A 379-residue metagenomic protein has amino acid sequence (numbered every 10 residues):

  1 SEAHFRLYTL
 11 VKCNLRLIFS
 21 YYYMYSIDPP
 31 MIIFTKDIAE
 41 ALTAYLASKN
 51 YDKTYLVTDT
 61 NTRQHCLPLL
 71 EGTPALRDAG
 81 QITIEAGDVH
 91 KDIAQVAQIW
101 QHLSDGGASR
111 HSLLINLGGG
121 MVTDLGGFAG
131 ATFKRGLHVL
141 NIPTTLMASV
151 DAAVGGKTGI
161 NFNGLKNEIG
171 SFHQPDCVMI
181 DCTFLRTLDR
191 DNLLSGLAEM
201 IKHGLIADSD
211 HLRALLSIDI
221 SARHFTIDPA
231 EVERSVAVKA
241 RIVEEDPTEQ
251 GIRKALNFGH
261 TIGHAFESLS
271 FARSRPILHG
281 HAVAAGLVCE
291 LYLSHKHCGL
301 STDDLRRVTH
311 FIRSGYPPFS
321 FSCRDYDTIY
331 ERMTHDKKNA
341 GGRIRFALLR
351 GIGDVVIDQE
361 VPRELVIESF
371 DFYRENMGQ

Functional and structural regions predicted by a protein language model:
F5-Y8, F19-Y23: Aromatic (phenylalanine/tyrosine) cluster motif
Y23-L113: ATP/NTP phosphate-donor binding region
M121-F128, S149, A265: Short glycine/serine/threonine-rich phosphate/pyrophosphate-binding segments that cradle anionic phosphate groups
F128-S221: A glycine/threonine-rich phosphate-anchoring loop and its flanking beta-alpha core in nucleotide/phosphate-binding
A198-M200, L300-Q379: C-terminal charged capping/lid subdomain of soluble metabolic enzymes
I218-D327: Active-site segments that bind and position negatively charged phosphate/pyrophosphate groups
